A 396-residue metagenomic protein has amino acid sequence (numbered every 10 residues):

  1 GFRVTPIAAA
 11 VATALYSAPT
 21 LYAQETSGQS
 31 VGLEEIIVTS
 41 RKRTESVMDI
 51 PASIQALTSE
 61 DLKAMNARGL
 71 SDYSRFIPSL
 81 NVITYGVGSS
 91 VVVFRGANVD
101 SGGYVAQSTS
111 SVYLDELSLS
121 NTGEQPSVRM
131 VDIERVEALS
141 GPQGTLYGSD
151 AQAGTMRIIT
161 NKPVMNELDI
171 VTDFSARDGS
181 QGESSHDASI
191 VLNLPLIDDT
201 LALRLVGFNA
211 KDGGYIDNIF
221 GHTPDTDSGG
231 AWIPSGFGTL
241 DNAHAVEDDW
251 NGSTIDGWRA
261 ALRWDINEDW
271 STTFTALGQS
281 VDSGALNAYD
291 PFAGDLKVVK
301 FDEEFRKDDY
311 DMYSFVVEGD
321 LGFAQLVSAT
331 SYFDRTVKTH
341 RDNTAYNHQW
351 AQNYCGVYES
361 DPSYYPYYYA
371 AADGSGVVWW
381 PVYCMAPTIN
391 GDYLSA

Functional and structural regions predicted by a protein language model:
G1-M65, S71-F76, E268, T272: N-terminal Sec signal peptide and the immediately downstream disordered periplasmic leader that contains the TonB box
T39, S71, R75-L117: Extracytoplasmic beta-strand/coil segments of soluble accessory domains associated with Gram-negative outer-membrane
S46, S90, S108-S110, N166-I170 (+4 more regions): Outer-envelope beta-barrel architecture signal
I54, L62, S74, V136-G141 (+2 more regions): Non-catalytic regulatory/gating segments with a bias toward low-complexity or hydrophobic composition
L70, V91-V93, Y113, P126 (+3 more regions): N-terminal periplasmic accessory domains that precede and gate Gram-negative outer-membrane beta-barrel machines
G102-G103, T109-S110, D115-P142, I190 (+1 more regions): Short acidic/polar hinge/loop motifs at secondary-structure boundaries that mediate gating or recognition
V171, S180-S283, D311: Transmembrane beta-barrel wall of Gram-negative outer-membrane proteins
T239-A396: Outer-membrane beta-barrel domain signature, strongest for Gram-negative TonB-dependent receptors and also present
